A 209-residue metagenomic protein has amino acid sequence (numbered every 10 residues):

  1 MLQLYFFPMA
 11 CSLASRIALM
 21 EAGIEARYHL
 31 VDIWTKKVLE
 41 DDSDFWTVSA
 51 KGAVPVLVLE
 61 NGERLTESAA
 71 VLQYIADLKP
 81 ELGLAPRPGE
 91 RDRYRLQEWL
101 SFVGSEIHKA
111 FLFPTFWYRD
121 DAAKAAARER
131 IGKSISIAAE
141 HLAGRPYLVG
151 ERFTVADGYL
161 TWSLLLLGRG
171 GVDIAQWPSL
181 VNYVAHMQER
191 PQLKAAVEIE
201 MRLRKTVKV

Functional and structural regions predicted by a protein language model:
M1-A126, A139: GST-like domain detector, emphasizing the conserved glutathione-binding G-site in the N-terminal thioredoxin-like
A18, A76, S163-L164, V197: Active-site-flanking alpha-helical
D32, F113, L180, E200-M201: Residue-level "edge-of-site" marker
K36-V38, V184, R204-K205: Generic structural signal for helix capping and beta-alpha/helix-loop junctions
P55-V58, L148, K194: Short beta-strand(s) of the beta-wing in winged-helix/HTH DNA-binding folds
A70, S179, Q192, E198: Residue-level recognition of oxygen-bearing side chains
R91, W99-P191: GST-like fold's C-terminal all-alpha helical module
E198-V209: Terminal-tail/helix-coil boundary detector
